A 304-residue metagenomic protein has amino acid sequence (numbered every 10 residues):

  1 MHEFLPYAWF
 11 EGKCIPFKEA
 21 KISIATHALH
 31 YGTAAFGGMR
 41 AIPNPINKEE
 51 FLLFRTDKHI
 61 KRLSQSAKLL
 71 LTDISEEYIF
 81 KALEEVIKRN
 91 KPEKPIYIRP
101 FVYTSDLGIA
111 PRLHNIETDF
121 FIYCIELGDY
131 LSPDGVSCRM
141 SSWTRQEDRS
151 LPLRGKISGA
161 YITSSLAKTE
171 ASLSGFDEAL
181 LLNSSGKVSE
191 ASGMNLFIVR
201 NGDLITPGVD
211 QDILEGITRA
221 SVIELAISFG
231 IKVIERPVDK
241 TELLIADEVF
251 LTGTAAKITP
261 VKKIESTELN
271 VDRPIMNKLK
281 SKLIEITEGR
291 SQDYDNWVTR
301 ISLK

Functional and structural regions predicted by a protein language model:
M1-E85, Y103, G108-K304: Helix-start/capping segments and mature chain N-termini
R89-I96, I231: Short secondary-structure junctions
R99: Extended, Lys/Arg-enriched charged tracts that mediate electrostatic binding to polyanionic substrates
